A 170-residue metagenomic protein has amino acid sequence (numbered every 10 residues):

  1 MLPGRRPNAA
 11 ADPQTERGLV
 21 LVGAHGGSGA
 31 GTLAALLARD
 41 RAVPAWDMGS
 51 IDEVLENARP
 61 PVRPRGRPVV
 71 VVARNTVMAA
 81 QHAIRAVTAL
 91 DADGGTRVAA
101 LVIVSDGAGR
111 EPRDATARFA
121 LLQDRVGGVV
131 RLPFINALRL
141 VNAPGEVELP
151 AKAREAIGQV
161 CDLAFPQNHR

Functional and structural regions predicted by a protein language model:
M1-L19, G158-N168: Extreme N-terminal, non-catalytic leader segments that precede Walker-type/kinase nucleotide-binding cores
R17-R41: Glycine-rich phosphate-binding P-loop
R39-G49: Post-Walker A helix-loop "phosphate-sensing" segment adjacent to the P-loop in P-loop NTPases
I51-N75, V87-L90, G94-A100: Inter-motif core of Ras-like GTPase G domains
R67-H82, G107-E111: Conserved Switch II/interswitch segment of TRAFAC-class P-loop GTPases
I84-V126: Conserved C-terminal guanine-recognition region of P-loop GTPase G domains, centered on the G4
F119-V147: Beta-strand-loop-alpha "switch" segments that mediate conformational coupling across diverse proteins
N142-C161: C-terminal boundary of histidine-terminating zinc-finger modules
